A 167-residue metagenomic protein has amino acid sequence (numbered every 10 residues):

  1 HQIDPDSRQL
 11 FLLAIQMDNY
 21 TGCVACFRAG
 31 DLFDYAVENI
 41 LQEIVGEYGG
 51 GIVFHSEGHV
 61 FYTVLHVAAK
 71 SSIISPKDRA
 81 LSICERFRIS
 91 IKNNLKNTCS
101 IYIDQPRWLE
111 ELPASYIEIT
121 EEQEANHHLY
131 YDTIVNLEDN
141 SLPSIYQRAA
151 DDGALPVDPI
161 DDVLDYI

Functional and structural regions predicted by a protein language model:
H1-I167: Hydrophobic, helix-rich cores of sensory/ligand-binding and other regulatory modules that couple small-molecule
